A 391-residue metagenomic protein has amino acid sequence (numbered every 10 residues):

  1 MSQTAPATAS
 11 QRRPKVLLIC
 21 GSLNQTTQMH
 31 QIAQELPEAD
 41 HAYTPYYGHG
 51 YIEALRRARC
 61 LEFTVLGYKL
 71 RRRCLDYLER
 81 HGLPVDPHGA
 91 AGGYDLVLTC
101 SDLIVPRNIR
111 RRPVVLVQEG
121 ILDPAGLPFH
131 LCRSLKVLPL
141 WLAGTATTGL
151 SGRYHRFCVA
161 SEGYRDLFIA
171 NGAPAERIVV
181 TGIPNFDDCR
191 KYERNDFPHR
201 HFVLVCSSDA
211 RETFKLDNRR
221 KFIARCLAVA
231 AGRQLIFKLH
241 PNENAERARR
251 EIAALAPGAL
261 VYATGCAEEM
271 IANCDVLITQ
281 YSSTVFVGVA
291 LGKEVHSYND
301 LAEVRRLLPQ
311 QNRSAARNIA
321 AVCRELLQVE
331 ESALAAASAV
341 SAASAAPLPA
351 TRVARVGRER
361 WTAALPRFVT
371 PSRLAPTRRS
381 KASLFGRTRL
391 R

Functional and structural regions predicted by a protein language model:
A5-A9, G82-G93, V261-I271: Short acidic low-complexity segments
Q11-S22, V205: Nucleotide-activated donor-dependent transferases that construct or modify glycoconjugates
L17-C189: Active-site and donor-binding regions of nucleotide-sugar-utilizing enzymes
Q25-E35, A42, N185-E251: Conserved catalytic-core segment of nucleotide-activated headgroup transferases in glycan assembly
Y47, R57-V65, A230-T264: Catalytic donor nucleotide-activated moiety binding site of glycosyltransferases and closely related
R112, A263-L307: A donor-sugar binding/catalytic signature common to diverse glycosyltransferases and related nucleotide-sugar
D123, F129-L138, R177, N244 (+3 more regions): Nucleotide-sugar donor-binding patch of glycosyltransferase catalytic domains
R306-R391: C-terminal amphipathic helix plus adjacent low-complexity, charged tail appended to glycosyltransferase catalytic
